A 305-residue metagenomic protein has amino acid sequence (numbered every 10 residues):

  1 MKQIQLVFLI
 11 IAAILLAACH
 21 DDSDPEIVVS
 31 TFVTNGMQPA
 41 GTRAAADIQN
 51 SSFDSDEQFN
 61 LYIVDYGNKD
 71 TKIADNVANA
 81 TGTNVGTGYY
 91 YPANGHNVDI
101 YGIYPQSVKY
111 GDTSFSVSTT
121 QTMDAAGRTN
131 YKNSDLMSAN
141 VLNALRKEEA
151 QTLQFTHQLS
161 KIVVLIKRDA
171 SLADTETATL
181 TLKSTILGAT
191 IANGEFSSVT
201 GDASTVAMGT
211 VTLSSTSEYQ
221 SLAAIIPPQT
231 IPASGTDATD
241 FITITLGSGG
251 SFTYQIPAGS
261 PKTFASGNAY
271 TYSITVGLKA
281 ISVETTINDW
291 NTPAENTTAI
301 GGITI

Functional and structural regions predicted by a protein language model:
K2-I11, L16-I305: Sec-type signal peptide cleavage vicinity
